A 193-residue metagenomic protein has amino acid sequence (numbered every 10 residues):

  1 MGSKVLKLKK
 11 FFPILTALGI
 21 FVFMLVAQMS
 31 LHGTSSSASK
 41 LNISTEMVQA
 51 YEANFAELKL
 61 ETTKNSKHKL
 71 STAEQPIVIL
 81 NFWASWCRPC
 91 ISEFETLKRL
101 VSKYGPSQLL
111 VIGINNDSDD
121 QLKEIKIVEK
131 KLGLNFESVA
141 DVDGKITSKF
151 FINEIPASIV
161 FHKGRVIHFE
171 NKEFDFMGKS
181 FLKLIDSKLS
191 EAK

Functional and structural regions predicted by a protein language model:
M1-E57, F169-E170, K193: N-terminal targeting signals for export/organelle localization
F55-A56, V78, I155-P156: Short loop/turn microsegments at loop-to-beta-strand junctions
K59-L60, V160: Hydrophobic beta-strand positions
H68-I91: Short active-site neighborhood of thiol/selenol oxidoreductases, capturing the structured segment around
E74-P76, P106, L134-N135, I152-N153: Active-site acidic short loop of glycosyltransferases
I79-L80, V111, S158: Hydrophobic beta-strand anchors of alpha/beta hydrolase catalytic cores
I91-L132, V142-K149: Structural microenvironment flanking redox-active thiols in thiol-disulfide oxidoreductases
V128-L134, A140-L189: Thiol/disulfide oxidoreductase modules built on the thioredoxin-like
